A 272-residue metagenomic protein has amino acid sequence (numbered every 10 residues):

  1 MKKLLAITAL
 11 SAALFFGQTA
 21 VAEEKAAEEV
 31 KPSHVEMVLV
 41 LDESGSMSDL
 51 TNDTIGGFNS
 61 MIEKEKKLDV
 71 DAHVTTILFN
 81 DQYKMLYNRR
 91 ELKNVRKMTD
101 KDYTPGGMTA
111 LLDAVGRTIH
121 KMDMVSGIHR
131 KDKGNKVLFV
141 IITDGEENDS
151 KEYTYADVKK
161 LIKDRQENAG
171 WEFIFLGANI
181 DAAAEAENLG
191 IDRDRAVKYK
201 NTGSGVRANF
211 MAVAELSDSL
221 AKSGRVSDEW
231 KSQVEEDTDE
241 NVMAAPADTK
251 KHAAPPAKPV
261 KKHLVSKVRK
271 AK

Functional and structural regions predicted by a protein language model:
M1-L4: Positively charged n-region of N-terminal signal peptides that target proteins for export
A6-F15: Hydrophobic helical h-region of N-terminal Sec-dependent signal peptides in bacterial secretory/periplasmic proteins
A12, T19-K272: Acidic, low-complexity intrinsically disordered regions
